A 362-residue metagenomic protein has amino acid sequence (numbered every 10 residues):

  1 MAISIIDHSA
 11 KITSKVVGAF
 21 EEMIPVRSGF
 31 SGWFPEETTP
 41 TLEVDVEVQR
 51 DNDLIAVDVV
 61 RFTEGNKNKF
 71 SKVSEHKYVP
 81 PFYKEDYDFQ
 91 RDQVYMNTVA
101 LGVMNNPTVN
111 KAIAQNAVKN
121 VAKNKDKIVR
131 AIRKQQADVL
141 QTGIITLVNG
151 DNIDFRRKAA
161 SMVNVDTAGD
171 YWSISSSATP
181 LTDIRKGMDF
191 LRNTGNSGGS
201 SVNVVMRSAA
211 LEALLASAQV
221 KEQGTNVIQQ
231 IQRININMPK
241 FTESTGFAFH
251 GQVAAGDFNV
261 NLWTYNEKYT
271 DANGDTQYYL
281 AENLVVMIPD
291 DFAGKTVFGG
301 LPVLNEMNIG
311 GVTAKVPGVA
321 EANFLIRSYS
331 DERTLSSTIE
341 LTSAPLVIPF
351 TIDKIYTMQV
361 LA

Functional and structural regions predicted by a protein language model:
M1-D45, L346-A362: N-terminal alpha-helical "arm" segments
G29-G32, M188-F190, N323-L325: Short alpha-helical segments and helix-capping/turn motifs at coil-helix boundaries
F34-V103: Assembly/oligomerization interface modules of large self-assembling protein complexes
E36, R192-G198, N203, S328-D331 (+1 more regions): A general structural signal for short secondary-structure junctions and capping/turn motifs
K84-M162, T179, D183, G187-S208 (+1 more regions): Long, contiguous amphipathic alpha-helices that act as assembly "spine/axial" helices in icosahedral shell and virion
V163-S173: Charged, low-complexity intrinsically disordered segments
L181-F247: Ordered core of a single globular domain
V220-A362: Sequence/fold signature of self-assembling virion shell proteins
